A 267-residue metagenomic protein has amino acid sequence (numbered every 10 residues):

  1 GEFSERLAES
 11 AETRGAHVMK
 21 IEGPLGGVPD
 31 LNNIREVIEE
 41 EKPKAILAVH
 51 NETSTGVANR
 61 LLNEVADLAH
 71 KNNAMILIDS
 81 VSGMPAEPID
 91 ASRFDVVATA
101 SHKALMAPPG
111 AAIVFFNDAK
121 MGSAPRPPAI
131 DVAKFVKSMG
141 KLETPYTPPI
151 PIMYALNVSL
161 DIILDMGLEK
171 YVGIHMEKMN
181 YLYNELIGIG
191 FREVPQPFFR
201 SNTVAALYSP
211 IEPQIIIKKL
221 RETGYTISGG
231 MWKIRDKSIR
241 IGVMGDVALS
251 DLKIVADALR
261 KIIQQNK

Functional and structural regions predicted by a protein language model:
G1-K44: PLP-dependent aminotransferase-like
P29-V81, P85: Active-site phosphate-binding strand-loop segment of PLP-dependent enzymes
A91-H102: Conserved active-site segment immediately N-terminal to the catalytic lysine that forms the internal aldimine
H102-G188: Active-site C-terminal subdomain of aminotransferase-like
R192-L220: Conserved PLP-binding catalytic core of the aspartate aminotransferase-like
T223-R240: Conserved PLP cofactor-binding pocket of PLP-dependent enzymes
K237-K267: PLP-dependent enzyme catalytic core of the Aspartate aminotransferase-like
